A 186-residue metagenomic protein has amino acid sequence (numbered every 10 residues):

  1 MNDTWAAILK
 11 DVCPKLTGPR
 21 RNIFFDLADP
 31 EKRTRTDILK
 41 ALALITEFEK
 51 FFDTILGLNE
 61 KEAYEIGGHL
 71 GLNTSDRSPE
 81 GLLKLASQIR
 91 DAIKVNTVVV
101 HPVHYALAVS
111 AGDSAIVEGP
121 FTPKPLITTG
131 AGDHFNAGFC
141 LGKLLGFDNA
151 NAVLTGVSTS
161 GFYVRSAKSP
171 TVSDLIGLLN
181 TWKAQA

Functional and structural regions predicted by a protein language model:
M1-S114, F147, V153, S166-A186: Ribokinase/PfkB-type carbohydrate-kinase core domain
F51, K124-P125: Alpha-helical hydrophobic/aromatic positions enriched in membrane-embedded helices and signal peptides
E65, P125-N149, V153-T159: Short, small-residue alpha-helix embedded
S78, G119, G132-D133: General secondary-structure edge motif
V103, F121, C140: Short, loop-centered acidic/histidine patches that primarily coordinate divalent metals
D113-K124: Glycine/charged-rich beta-loop-alpha catalytic/anionic-binding loops adjacent to active sites
